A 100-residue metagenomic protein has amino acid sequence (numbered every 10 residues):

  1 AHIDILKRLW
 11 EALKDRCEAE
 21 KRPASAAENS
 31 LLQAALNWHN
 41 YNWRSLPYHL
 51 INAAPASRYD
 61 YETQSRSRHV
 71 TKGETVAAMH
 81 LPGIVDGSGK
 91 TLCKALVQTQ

Functional and structural regions predicted by a protein language model:
A1-Q100: Extended, amphipathic alpha-helical stalk segments that mediate dimerization and serve as stator/scaffold rods within
